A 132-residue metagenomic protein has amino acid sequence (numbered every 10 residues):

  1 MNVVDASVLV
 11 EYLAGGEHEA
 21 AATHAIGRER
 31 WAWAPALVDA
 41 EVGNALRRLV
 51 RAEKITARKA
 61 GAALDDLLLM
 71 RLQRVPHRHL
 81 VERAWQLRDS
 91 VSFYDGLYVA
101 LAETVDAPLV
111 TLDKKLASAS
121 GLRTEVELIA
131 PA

Functional and structural regions predicted by a protein language model:
M1, V99-A132: Acidic, PIN/NYN-like endoribonuclease modules and their adjacent C-terminal/linker elements
M1-V38, L49-R58, K114, A132: Short, well-structured N-terminal submotif of metal-dependent ribonuclease cores
E11-L13, A45, A119-S120: Residues that scaffold the ATP/ADP-binding catalytic core of kinase and kinase-like folds
R28-A32, L49-A52, L67-M70, L87 (+1 more regions): Alpha-helix C-capping/helix-to-loop hinge sites
A45-R71, R83: Active-site-proximal, substrate-binding regions of enzyme catalytic domains and RNA-binding/basic surfaces
M70-K115: Active-site neighborhoods of divalent-metal-dependent phosphate/nucleic-acid chemistry enzymes
